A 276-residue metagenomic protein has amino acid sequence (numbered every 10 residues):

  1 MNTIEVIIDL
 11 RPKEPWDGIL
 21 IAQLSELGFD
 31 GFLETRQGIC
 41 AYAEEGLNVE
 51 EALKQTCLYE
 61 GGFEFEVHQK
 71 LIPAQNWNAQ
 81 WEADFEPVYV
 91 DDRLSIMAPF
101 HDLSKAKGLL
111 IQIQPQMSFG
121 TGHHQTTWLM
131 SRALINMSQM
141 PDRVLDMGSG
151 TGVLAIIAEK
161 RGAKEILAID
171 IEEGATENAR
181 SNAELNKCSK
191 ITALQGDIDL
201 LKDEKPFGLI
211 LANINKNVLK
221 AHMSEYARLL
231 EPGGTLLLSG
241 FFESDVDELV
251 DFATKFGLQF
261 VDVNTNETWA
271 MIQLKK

Functional and structural regions predicted by a protein language model:
N2-K105: N-terminal auxiliary segments of SAM/dcSAM-dependent transferases
E5, S95, L110-Q114, L129 (+3 more regions): Conserved beta-strand segments that form the floor/walls of ligand-binding pockets within enzyme and binding domains
F32, F65-Q69, I96, I111 (+2 more regions): Generic structural signal for residues in well-ordered beta-strands
N76-M140: SAM-dependent Rossmann-like transferase core, predominantly class I methyltransferases with a strong bias toward
M117, T121-K202, P206: Conserved SAM/SAH cofactor-binding pocket of Class I
R132, I171-K276: S-adenosylmethionine
